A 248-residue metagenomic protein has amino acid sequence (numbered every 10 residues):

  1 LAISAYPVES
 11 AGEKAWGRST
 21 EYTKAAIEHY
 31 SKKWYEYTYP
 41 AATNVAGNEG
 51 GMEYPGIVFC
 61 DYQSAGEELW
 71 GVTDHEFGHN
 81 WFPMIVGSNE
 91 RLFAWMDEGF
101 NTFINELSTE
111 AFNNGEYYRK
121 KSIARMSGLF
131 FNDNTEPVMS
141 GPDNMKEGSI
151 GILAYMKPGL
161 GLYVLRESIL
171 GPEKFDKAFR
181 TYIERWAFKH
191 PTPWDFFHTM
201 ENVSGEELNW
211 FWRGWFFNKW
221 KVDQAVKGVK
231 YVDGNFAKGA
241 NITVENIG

Functional and structural regions predicted by a protein language model:
L1-M96, F100-I104, S108, N144-S149: Juxtacatalytic substrate-recognition/specificity segment
A2, G239-T243: Beta-strand secondary-structure signal
R18-Y22, R119-M126, F175-Y182: Extended, well-ordered alpha-helical scaffold segments
A26-K33, T43-N48, S122-S127, H198 (+1 more regions): Intrinsically disordered, low-complexity boundary segments flanking structured domains
W34-T38, N80-I85, N89, F103-F112 (+6 more regions): A generic secondary-structure signal for well-formed alpha-helical elements
L92, E98-L170: Acidic/His/Gly-enriched intrinsically disordered linker/tail segments that often contain short helix/coil "MoRF-like"
G151-A240: Amphipathic alpha-helical substructures
V244-G248: Asparagine-centered strand-capping/turn motif at beta-strand->loop junctions
